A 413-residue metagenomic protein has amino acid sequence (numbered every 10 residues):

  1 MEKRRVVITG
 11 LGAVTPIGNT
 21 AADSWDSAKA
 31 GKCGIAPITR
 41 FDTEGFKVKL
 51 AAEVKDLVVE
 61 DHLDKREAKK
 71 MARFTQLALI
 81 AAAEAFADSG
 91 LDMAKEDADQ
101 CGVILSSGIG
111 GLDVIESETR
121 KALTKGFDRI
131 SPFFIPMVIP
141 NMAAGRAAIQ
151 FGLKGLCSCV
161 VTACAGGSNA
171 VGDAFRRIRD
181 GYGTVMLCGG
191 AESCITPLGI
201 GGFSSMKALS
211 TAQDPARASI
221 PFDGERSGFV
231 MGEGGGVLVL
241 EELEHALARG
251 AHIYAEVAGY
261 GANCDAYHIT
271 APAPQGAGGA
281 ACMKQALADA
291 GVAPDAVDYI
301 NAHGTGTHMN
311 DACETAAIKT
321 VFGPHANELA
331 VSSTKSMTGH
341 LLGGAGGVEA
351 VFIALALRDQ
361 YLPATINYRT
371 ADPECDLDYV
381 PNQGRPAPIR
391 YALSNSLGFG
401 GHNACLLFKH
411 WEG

Functional and structural regions predicted by a protein language model:
M1-E67, S89, E244-Y254, V351-I366 (+1 more regions): ACP-dependent fatty acid/polyketide chain-elongation machinery
R5-T9, C33-A36, D214-A290, Y299 (+1 more regions): Condensing-enzyme catalytic core mediating Claisen C-C bond formation in acyl metabolism
I8, S24, K29-T162, A191-I200 (+1 more regions): Conserved beta-ketoacyl condensing-enzyme motif
A22-S27, D113-F127, R177-D180, I200-Q213 (+4 more regions): A glycine- and small-aliphatic-rich helix-loop capping segment at beta-alpha/alpha-beta transitions that lines
A78-L91, P140-A144, A148-E192, V230-A251 (+2 more regions): Active-site-proximal alpha-helical scaffold in enzymes
A85-D97, A246-I253, M283-Y299, V321-H325: Phosphate/pyrophosphate-binding loops at sites that engage ATP/ADP/AMP, CoA/4′-phosphopantetheine, polyphosphate
T124-S131, G172, R176, E192-A248 (+3 more regions): Glycine-/small-residue-rich "gating" segment that lines the acyl/pantetheine channel and substrate pocket
Y267-G279, T305-F322, N327, L341-E349: Short glycine/threonine-rich loop-to-helix capping motif typified by GTGT followed within a few residues by an Asp-Pro
